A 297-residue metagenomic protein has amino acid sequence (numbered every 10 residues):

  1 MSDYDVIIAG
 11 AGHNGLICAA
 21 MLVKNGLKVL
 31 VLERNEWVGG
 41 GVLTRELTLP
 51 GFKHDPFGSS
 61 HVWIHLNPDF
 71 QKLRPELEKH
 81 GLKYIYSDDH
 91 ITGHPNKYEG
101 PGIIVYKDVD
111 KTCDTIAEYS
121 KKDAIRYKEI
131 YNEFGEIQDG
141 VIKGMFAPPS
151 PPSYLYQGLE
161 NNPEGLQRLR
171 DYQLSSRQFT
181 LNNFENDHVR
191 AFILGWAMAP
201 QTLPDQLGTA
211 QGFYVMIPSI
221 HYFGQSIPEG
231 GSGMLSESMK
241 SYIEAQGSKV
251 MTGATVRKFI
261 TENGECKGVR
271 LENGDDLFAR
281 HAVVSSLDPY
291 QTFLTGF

Functional and structural regions predicted by a protein language model:
S2-K143: N-terminal glycine-rich phosphate/pyrophosphate-binding loop and immediately adjacent elements
S2-Y4, E272-A282: Core beta-strand elements of the Rossmann-like FAD/NAD(P) dinucleotide-binding domain in flavoenzyme oxidoreductases
G10, E272, S286-L287: Short, well-ordered coil/turn residues at beta-beta hairpins and beta-strand->alpha-helix junctions within
K97-G100, L203-G208, I260-K267, F278: A short, glycine/Asx- and small/polar-enriched loop/turn that sits immediately N-terminal to a beta-strand
Y98-G208: Rossmann-like flavin
L155-Q167, L203-S238: Helix-loop-beta segment of a Rossmann-like dinucleotide-binding subdomain
M216-C266, R270: Helical element adjacent to the flavin cofactor pocket in flavoenzyme catalytic cores
A282-F297: Flavin (primarily FAD) binding-site architecture
